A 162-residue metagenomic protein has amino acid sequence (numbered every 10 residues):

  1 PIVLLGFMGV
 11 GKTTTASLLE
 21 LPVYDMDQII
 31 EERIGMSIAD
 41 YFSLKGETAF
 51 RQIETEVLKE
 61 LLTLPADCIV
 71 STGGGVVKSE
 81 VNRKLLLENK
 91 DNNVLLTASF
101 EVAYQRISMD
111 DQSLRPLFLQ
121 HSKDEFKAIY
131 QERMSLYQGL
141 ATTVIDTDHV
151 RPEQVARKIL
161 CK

Functional and structural regions predicted by a protein language model:
P1: Walker A (P-loop) ATP-phosphate-binding motif of ABC ATPase nucleotide-binding domains
L4: Hydrophobic anchor at the beta1->P-loop junction of P-loop NTPases
V10: ATP-binding Walker
T13: Walker A/P-loop
L18, E88, N92, Q131-K162: NTP-dependent small-molecule kinase module
D25-L87, K123, K127: ATP-dependent small-molecule kinase phosphotransfer cores that center on conserved nucleotide phosphate-binding segments
G73-V76, S99-E101, V150: Short glycine-rich anion-binding loops that position phosphate/pyrophosphate groups of nucleotides and phosphorylated
E88-M134: A glycine- and Lys/Arg-enriched "phosphate-lid" helix/loop adjacent to the NTP-binding pocket of small-molecule kinases
